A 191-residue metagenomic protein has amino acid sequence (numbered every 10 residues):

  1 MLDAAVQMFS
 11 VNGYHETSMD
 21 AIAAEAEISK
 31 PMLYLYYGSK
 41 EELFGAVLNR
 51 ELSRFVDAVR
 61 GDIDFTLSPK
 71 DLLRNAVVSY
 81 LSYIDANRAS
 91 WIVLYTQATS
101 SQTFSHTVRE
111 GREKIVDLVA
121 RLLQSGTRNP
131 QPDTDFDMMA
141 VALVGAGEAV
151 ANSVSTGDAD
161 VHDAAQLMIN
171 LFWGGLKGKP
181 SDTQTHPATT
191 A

Functional and structural regions predicted by a protein language model:
M1-V6, I22, V47-E51, F55 (+2 more regions): Generic hydrophobic, amphipathic alpha-helix propensity
A4, M8-E42, A46: Helix-turn-helix
V11-H15, T66, N87: Short coil/turn segments at alpha/beta junctions that flank glycine-rich nucleotide-binding fingerprints
A46, D57-A86, M139, L143 (+1 more regions): Hydrophobic alpha-helical connector segments
S53-V56, Q102-R128, D137-V141, D163-Q166: Amphipathic alpha-helical packing segments from all-alpha helical-bundle domains
D71, N75, L81-A120, N152 (+1 more regions): Short secondary-structure transition hinges
S82, D117-S125, A146-N152, T156-A191: C-terminal peripheral helix-coil segments that are non-catalytic and often amphipathic
I92-Y95, P132, T183-T185: Short, hydrophobic secondary-structure boundary micro-motifs
